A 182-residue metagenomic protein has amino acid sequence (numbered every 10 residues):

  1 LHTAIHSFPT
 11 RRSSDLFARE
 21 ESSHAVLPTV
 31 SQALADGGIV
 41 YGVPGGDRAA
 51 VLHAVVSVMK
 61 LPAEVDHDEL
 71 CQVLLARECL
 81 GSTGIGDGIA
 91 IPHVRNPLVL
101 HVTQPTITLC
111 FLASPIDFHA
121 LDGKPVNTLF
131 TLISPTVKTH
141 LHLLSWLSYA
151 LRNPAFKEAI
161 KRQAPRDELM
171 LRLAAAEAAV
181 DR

Functional and structural regions predicted by a protein language model:
L1-T3: Short, well-ordered junction/capping motifs at the entry into regular secondary structure
S7, R11-R182: Cytosolic covalent-transfer regions centered on His/Cys nucleophiles that carry phosphoryl or persulfide groups
